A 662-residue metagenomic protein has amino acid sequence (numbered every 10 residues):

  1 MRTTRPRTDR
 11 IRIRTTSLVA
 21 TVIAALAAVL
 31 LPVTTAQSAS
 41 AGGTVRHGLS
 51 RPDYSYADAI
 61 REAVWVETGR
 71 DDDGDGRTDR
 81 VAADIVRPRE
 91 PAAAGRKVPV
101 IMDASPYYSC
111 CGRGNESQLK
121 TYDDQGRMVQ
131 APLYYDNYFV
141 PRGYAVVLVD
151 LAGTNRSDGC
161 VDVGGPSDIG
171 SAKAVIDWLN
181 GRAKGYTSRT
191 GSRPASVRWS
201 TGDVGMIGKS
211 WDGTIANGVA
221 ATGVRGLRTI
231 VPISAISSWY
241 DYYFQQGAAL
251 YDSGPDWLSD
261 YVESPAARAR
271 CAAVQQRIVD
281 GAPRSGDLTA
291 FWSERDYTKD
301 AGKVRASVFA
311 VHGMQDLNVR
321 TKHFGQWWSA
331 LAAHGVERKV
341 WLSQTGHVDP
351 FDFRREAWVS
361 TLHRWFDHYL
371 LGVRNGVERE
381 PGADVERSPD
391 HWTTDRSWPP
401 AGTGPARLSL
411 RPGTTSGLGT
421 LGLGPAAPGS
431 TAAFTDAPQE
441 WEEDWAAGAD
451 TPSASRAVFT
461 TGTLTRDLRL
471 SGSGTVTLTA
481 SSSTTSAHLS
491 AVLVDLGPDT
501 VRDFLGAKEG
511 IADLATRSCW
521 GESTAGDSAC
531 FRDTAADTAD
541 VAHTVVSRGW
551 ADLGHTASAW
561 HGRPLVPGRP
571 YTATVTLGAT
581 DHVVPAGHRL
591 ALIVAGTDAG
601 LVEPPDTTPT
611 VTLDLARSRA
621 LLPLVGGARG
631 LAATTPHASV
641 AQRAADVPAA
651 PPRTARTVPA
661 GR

Functional and structural regions predicted by a protein language model:
R2-A41: Secretory targeting and sorting signals
Q37-Q118, Y122-Q125, P132-Y135, A145 (+6 more regions): Catalytic-loop region of hydrolases
V45-S50, R355-R662: C-terminal, loop-rich substrate-recognition/catalytic regions characterized by aromatic stacking residues
L49-R51, R70-D72, G76-D79, G112-R113 (+10 more regions): Accessory cap/linker subdomain of secreted extracellular hydrolases
V100, V140-V147, K339: A fold-wide structural signal in alpha/beta-hydrolase
V304, A310-H312: Short beta-strand/loop motif that positions the catalytic acidic residue of the alpha/beta-hydrolase fold
L317-H323: Conserved alpha/beta-hydrolase "acid-adjacent" motif
L331-V348: Catalytic histidine neighborhood in serine/cysteine hydrolases with alpha/beta-hydrolase-type architecture
